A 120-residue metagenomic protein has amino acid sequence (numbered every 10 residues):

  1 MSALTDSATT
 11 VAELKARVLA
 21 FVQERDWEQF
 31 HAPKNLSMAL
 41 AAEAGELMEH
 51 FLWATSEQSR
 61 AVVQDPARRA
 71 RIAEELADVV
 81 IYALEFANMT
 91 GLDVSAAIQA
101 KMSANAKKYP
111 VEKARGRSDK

Functional and structural regions predicted by a protein language model:
M1-K120: Flexible "arm" and connector segments at domain edges
